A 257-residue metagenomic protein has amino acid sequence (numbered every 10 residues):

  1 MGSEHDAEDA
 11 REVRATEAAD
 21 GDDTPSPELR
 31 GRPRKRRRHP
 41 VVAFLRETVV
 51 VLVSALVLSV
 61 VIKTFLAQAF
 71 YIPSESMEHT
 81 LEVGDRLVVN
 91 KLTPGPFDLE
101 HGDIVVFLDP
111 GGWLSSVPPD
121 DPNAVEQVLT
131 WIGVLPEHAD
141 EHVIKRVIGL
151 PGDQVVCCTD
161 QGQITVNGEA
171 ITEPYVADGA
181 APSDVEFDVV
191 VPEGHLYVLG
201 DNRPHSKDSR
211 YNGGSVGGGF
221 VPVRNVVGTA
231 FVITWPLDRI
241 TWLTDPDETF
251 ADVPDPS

Functional and structural regions predicted by a protein language model:
G2-A43, F65, F70-Y71, H79 (+1 more regions): Soluble "head" domains of membrane/secretory-pathway proteins
E47-F65: Hydrophobic membrane-insertion alpha-helices, especially the h-region of bacterial N-terminal signal peptides
